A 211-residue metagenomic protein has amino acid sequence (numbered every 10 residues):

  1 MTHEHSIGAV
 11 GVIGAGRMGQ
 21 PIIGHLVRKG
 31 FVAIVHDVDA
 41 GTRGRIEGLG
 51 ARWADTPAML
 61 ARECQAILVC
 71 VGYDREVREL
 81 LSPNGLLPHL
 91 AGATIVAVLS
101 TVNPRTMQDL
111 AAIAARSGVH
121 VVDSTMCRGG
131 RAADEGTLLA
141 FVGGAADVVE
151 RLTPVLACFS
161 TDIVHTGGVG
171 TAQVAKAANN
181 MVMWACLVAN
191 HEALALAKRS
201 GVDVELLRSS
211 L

Functional and structural regions predicted by a protein language model:
M1-V69, T94: NAD(P)+-binding Rossmann beta1-loop-alpha1 motif at the extreme N-terminus of oxidoreductases
V10, T101-W184: Rossmann-fold dinucleotide-binding core
A33, W53, H120-V122, I163 (+1 more regions): Hydrophobic beta-strand scaffold residues
P57-H120: Rossmann-fold NAD(P) dinucleotide-binding segment
C64, D74-R78, P83, M107-L110 (+5 more regions): A general structural signal for well-ordered alpha-helical segments in protein cores
T171-L211: Helical "substrate-binding/catalytic lid" subdomain of Rossmann-like NAD(P)-dependent dehydrogenases/reductases
